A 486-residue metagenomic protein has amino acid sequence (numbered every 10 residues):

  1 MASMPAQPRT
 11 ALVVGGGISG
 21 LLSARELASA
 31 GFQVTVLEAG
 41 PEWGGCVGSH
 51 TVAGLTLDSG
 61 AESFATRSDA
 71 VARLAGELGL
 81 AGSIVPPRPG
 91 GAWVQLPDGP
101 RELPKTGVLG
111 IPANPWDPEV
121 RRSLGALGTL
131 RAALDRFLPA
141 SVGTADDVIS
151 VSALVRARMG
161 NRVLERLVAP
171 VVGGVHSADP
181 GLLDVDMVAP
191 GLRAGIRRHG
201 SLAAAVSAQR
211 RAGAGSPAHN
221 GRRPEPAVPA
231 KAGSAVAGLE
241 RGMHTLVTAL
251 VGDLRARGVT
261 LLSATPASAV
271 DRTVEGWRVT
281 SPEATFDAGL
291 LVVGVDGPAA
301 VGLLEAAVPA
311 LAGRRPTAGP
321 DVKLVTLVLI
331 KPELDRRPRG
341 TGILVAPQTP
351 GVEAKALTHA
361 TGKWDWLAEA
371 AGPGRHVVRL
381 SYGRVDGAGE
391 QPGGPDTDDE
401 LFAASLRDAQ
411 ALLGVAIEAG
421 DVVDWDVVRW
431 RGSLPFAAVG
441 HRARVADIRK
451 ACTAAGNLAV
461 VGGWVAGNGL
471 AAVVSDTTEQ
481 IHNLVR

Functional and structural regions predicted by a protein language model:
A2, Q7, S263-V378, G383-Q391 (+2 more regions): Mid-domain catalytic core of redox enzymes that form a hydrophobic substrate pocket/lid adjacent to a catalytic redox
A2-M4, P104-G107, L357-R486: Conserved flavin/dinucleotide-binding core of flavoenzymes
R9-V36, V485: N-terminal Rossmann-like FAD-binding beta1-loop-alpha1 element of flavoenzymes
S19, E42, P298: Conserved Rossmann-like nucleotide-cofactor binding loop
A28-V52: Glycine-rich FAD pyrophosphate-binding loop
S49, R73-W93, R162-R166, G319-P320 (+1 more regions): A short alpha-helix-loop-beta-strand transition element characteristic of N-terminal alpha/beta dinucleotide-binding
A53-A140: Dinucleotide-binding Rossmann-like beta1-alpha1 core, especially the glycine-rich loop that anchors the ADP
A132-A269: Active-site/ligand-binding neighborhood in enzyme catalytic cores
